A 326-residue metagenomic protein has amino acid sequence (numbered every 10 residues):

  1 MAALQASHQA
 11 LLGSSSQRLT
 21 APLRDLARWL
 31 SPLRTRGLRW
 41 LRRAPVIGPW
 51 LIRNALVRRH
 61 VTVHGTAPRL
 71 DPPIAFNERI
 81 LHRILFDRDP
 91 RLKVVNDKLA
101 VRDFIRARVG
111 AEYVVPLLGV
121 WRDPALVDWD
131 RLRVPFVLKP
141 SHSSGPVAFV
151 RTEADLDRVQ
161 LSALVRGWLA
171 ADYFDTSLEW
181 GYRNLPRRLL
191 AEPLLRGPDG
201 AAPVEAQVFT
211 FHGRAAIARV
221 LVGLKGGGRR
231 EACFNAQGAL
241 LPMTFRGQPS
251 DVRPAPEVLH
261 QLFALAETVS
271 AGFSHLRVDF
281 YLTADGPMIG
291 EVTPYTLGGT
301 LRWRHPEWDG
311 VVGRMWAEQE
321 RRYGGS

Functional and structural regions predicted by a protein language model:
M1-R43: Boundary detector for helix-to-coil junctions that initiate low-complexity/charged tails
R42-N96: N-terminal leader/transition segments
A55, L132, D157-G247: Phosphate-binding site of ATP-dependent enzymes
P72-E153, R166-G167, A171-W180: A conserved helix-loop-beta module that forms one wall/lid of the active-site cleft in ATP-utilizing catalytic domains
R102, A125-D128, S144-F149, R158 (+5 more regions): Short catalytic/ligand-binding loop motif for oxyanion handling, primarily in non-cytosolic enzymes, centered on
L118-R122, A218, P287, H305-W308: Catalytic phosphate/metal-binding cores of nucleic-acid and nucleotide-processing enzymes, i.e., regions that mediate
N184-R188, E231-I289: A long amphipathic alpha-helix within ATP-dependent nucleotide-binding catalytic cores
L282-S326: C-terminal active-site "lid" helix and adjoining low-complexity regulatory extension at the edge of ATP-using catalytic
